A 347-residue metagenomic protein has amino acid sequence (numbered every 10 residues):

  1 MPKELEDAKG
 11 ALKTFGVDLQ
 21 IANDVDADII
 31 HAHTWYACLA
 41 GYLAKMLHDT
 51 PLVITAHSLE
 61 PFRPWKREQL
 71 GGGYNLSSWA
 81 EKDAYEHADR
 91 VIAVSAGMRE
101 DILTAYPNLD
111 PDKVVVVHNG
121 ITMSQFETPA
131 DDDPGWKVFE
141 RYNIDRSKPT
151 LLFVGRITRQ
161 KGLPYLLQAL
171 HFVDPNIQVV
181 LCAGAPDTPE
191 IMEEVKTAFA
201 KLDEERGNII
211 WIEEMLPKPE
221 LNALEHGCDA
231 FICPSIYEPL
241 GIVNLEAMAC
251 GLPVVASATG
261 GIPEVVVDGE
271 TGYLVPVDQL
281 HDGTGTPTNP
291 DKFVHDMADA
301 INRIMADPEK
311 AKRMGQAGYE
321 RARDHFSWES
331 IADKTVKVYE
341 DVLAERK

Functional and structural regions predicted by a protein language model:
T50-V53, P61-D83, E100: Nucleotide-sugar donor phosphate/pyrophosphate-binding loop at the beta->alpha transition of glycosyltransferases
G97, G120: Carbohydrate-associated surface elements
E127-I144: A short helix/loop element that forms part of the nucleotide-sugar donor recognition site in Leloir-type
P149, F153, T158-F172: A conserved mid-protein helix/loop that constitutes part of the nucleotide-sugar donor-binding site
A183, M192-M215, P219: Nucleotide-activated donor-binding/catalytic signature segment of Leloir-type glycosyltransferases, i.e., the conserved
N222-C228: Short alpha-helical donor nucleotide-sugar binding micro-motif in glycosyltransferases
I236: Aromatic "clamp/platform" in nucleotide-sugar-dependent glycosyltransferases that forms part of the donor/acceptor
P253-A256, V266, Y273-L274: Short hydrophobic beta-strand element within catalytic cores of glycosyltransferases and related nucleotide-activated
